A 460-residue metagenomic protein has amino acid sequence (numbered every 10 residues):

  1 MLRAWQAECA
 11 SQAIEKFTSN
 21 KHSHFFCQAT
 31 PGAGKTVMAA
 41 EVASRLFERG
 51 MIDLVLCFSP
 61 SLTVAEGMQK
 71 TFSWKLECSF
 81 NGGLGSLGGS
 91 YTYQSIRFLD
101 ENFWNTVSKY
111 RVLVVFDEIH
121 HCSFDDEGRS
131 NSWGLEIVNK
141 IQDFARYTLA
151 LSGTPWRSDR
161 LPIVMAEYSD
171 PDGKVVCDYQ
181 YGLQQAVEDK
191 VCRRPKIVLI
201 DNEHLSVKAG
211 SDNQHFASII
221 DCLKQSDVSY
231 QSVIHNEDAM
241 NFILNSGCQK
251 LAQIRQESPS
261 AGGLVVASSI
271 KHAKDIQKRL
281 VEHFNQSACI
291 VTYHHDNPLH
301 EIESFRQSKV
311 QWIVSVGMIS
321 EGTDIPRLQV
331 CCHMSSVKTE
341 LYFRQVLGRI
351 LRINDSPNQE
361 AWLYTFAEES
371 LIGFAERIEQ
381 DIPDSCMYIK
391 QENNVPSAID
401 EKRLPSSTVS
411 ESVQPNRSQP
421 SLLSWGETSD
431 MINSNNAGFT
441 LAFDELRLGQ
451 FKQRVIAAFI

Functional and structural regions predicted by a protein language model:
M1-Q28: Conserved pre-motif I regulatory segment
N20-V42: Walker A/P-loop
T30-G32, H120-C122, N139-V164, K190: Conserved helicase ATPase motor motifs in RecA-like P-loop NTPase domains
Q69-V107: Inter-Walker segment of RecA-like/P-loop motor cores
N105-A150: SF2 helicase catalytic motif II
R160-S260: Interdomain helical connector at the RecA1-RecA2 junction of SF1/SF2 helicase-like NTPases
I234-H235, A239-F242, K250, I372-I460: Long, largely alpha-helical accessory region at the distal end of helicase-like NTP-driven motors
S287-K390: Conserved RecA-like P-loop NTPase helicase motor core
